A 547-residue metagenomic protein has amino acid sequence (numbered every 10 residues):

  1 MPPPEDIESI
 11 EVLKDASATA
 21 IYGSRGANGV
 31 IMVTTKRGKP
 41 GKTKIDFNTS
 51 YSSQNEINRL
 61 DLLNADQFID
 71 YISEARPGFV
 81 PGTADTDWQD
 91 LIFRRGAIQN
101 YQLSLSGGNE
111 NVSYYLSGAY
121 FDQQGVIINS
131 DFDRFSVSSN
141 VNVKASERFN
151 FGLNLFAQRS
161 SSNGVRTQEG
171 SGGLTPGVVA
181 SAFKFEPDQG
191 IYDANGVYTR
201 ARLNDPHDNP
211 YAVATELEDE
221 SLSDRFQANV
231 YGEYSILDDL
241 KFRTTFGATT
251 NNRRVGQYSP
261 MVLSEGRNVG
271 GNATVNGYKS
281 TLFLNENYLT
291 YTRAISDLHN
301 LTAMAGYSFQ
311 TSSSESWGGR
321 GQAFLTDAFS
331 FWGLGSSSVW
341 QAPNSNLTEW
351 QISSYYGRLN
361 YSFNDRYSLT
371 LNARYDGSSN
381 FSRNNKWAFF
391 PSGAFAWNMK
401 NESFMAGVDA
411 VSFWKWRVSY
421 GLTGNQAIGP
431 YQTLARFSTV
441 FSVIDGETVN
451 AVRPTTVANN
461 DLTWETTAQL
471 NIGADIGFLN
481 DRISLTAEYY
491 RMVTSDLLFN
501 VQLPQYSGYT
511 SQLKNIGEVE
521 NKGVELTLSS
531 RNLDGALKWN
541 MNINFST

Functional and structural regions predicted by a protein language model:
M1-K14: Short acidic/polar hinge/loop motifs at secondary-structure boundaries that mediate gating or recognition
A20, G26-T49, Y101-S104: N-terminal periplasmic accessory domains that precede and gate Gram-negative outer-membrane beta-barrel machines
G26, G107-N111, Y120, F363 (+2 more regions): A generic beta-sheet turn/junction motif
K39-D87, G125-F132, S136, N140-R225 (+6 more regions): Surface-exposed loop/interface segments of Gram-negative outer-membrane beta-barrel transport/assembly proteins
T49, G118-Q124, L369-S378, Y420: Transmembrane beta-strand segments that form the barrel wall of outer-membrane beta-barrel proteins
R383-W387: Short glycine/threonine-rich loop-to-helix capping motif typified by GTGT followed within a few residues by an Asp-Pro
N471-G473: Glycine-centered tight-turn and secondary-structure capping sites
